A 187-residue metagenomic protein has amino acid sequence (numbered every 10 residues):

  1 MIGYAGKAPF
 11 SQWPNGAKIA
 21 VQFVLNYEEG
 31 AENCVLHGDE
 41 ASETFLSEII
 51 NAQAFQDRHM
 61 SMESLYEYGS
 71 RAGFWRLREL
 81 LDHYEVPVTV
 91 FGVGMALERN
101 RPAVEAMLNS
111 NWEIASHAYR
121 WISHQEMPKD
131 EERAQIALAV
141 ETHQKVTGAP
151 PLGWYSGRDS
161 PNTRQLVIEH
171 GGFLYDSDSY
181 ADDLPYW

Functional and structural regions predicted by a protein language model:
M1-W187: Catalytic alpha-helical scaffold of carbohydrate-active enzymes acting on polysaccharides/glycoconjugates
